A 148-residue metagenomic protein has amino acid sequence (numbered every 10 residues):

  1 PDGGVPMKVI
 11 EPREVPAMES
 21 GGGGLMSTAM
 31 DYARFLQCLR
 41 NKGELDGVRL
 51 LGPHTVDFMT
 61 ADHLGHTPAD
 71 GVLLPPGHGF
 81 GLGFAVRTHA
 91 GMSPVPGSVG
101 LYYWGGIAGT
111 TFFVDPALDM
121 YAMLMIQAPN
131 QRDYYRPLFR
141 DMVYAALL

Functional and structural regions predicted by a protein language model:
P1-L148: Catalytic loop of the DD-peptidase/beta-lactamase superfamily, centered on the K-T-G motif and neighboring
